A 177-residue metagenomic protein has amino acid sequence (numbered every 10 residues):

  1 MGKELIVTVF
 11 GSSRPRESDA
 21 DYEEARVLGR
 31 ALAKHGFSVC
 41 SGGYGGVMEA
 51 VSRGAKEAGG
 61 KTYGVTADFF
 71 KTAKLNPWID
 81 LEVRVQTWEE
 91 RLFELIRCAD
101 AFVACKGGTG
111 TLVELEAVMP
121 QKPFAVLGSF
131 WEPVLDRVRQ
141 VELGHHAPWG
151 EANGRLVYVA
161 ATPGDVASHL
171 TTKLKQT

Functional and structural regions predicted by a protein language model:
M1-Y63: Glycine-rich beta-alpha loop segments
E23, G46-L115: Acidic/glycine-enriched connector segments
H35, G54, A58, Q121 (+3 more regions): Change "in soluble alpha/beta enzymes" to "in soluble alpha/beta proteins
S38-G42, A104, A125-V126: Short catalytic-loop micro-motif centered on adjacent basic/acidic residues
G64-D68, L112, M119-V141, G150-A152: Short, acidic/small-residue loops that bind anionic groups at enzyme active sites
K74-W78, H146-N153: Short, conserved catalytic or adaptor-binding loops enriched in Gly and charged residues
A101-F102, P148-T177: A charged, well-structured terminal subsegment
